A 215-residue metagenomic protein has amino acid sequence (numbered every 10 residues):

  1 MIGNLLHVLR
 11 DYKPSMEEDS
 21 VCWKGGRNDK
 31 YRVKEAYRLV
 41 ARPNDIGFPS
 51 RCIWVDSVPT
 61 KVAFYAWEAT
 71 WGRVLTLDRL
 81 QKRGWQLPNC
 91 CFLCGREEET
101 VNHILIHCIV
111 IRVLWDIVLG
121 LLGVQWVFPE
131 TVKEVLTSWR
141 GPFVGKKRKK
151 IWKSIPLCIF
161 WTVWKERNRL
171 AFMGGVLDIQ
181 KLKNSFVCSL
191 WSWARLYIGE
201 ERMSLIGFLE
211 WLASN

Functional and structural regions predicted by a protein language model:
M1-N215: A helix-boundary/hinge signal
